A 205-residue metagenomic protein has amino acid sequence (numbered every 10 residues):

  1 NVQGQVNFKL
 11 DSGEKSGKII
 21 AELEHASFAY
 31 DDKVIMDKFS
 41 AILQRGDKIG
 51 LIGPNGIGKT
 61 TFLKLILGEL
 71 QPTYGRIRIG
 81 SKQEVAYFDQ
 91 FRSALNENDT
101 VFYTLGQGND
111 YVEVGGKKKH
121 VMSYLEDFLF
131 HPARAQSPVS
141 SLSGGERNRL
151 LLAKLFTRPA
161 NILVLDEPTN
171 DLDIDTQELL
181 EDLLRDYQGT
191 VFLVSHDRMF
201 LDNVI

Functional and structural regions predicted by a protein language model:
N1-E14: Short, flexible cytosolic linker that couples an ABC transmembrane/permease module to its adjacent nucleotide-binding
G13-I205: ABC ATP-binding cassette signature C-motif
